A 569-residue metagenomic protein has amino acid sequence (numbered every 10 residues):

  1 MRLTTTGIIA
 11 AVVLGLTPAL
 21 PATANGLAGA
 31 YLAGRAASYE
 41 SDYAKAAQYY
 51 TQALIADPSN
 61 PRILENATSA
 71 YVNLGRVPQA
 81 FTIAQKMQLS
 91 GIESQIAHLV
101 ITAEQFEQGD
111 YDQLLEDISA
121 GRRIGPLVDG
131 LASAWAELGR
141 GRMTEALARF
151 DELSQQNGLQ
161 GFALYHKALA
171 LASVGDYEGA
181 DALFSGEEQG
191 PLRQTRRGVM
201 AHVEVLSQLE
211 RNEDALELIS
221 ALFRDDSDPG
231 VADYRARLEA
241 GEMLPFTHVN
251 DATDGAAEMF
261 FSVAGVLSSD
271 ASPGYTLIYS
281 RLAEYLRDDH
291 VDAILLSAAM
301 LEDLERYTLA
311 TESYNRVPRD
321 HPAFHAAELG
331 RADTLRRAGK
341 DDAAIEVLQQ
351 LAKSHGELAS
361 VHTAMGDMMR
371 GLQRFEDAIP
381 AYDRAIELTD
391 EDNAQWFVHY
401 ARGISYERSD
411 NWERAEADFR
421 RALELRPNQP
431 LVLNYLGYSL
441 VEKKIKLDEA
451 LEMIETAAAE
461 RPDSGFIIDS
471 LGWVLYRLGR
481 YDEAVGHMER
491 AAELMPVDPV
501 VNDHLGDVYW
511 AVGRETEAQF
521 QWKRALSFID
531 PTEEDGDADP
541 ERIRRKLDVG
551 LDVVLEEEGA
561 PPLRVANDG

Functional and structural regions predicted by a protein language model:
A22-G29, I118-G125, L244-M259, D390-W396: TPR-adjacent "capping" and linker segments in tetratricopeptide-repeat scaffold/adaptor proteins
R35, S69, A103, W135 (+10 more regions): Residue-level recognition of tetratricopeptide repeat
S38, V72, F106, L138 (+10 more regions): Position-specific recognition of the canonical hydrophobic site in helix A of tetratricopeptide repeat
A56, M87-G91, G121-I124, Q155-N157 (+11 more regions): Structural marker of alpha-solenoid helical repeat scaffolds
I63, A97, D129, A163 (+10 more regions): TPR alpha-solenoid repeat register
N66-A67, V100-I101, A132, H166 (+11 more regions): Canonical tetratricopeptide repeat
